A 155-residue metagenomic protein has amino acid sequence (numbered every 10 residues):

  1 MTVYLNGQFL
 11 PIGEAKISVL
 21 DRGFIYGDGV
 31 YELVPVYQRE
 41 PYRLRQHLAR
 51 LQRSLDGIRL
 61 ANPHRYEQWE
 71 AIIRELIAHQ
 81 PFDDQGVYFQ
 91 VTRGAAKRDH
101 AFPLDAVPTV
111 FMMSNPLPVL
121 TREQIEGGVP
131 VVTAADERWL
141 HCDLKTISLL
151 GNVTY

Functional and structural regions predicted by a protein language model:
M1-Y155: Conserved alpha/beta cores of soluble small-molecule-handling proteins
